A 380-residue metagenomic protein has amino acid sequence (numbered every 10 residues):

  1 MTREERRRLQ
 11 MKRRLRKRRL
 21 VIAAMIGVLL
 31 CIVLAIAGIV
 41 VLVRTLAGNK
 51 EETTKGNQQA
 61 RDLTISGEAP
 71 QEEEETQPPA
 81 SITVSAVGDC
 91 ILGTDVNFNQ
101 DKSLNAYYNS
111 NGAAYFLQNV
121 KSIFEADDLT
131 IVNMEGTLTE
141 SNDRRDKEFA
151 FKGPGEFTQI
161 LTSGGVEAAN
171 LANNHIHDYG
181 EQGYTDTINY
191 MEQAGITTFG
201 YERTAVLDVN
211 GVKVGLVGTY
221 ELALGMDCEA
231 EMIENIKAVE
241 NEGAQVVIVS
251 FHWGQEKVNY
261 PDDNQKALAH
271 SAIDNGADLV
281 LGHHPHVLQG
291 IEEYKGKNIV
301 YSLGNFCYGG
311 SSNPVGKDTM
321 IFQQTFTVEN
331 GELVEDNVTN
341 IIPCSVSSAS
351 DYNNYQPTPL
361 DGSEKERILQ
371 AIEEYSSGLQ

Functional and structural regions predicted by a protein language model:
T2-L9, L20-Q380: Acidic, metal/ion-coordinating pockets
K12-K17: Extracellular "spike/adhesin" assembly and maturation modules and analogous cytosolic coiled-coil scaffolds
